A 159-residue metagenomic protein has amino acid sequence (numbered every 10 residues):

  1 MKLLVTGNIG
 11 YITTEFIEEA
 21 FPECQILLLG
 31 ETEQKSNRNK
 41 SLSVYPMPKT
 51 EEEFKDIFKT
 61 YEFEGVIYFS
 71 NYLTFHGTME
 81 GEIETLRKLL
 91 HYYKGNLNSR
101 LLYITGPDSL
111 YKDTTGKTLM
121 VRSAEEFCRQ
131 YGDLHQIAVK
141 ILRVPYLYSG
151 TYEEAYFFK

Functional and structural regions predicted by a protein language model:
K2-E23: N-terminal Rossmann NAD(P)H-binding glycine-rich loop of SDR-like oxidoreductase domains
T6, L29, F69, L101-P107 (+1 more regions): SDR active-site strand-loop-helix element
L29-K35, P48: N-terminal Rossmann-fold cofactor-binding loop
L42, M47-L89: NAD(P)H-binding glycine-rich loop region in Rossmannoid oxidoreductase-like domains and their noncatalytic homologs
E84-V121, K140: Conserved Rossmann-fold NAD(P)-dependent oxidoreductase catalytic core, especially the SDR/UDP-sugar
R87, V121-D133: Conserved active-site helix of classical SDR/Rossmann-fold NAD(P)-dependent CH-OH oxidoreductases
L110-D113, I137-K159: Flexible, glycine-rich beta-alpha linker
